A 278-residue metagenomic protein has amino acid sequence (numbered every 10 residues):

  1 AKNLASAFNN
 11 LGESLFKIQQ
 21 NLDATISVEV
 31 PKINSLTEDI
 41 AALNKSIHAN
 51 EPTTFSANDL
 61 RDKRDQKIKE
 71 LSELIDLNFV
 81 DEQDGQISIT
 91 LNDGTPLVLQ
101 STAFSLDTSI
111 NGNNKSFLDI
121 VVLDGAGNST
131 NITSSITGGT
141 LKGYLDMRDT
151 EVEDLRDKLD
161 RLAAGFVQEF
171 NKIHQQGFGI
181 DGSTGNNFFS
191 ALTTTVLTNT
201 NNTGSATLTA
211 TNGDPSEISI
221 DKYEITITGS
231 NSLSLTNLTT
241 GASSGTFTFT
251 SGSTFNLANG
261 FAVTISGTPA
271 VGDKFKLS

Functional and structural regions predicted by a protein language model:
A1-S278: Structural signature of extracellular appendage/secretion-system components
